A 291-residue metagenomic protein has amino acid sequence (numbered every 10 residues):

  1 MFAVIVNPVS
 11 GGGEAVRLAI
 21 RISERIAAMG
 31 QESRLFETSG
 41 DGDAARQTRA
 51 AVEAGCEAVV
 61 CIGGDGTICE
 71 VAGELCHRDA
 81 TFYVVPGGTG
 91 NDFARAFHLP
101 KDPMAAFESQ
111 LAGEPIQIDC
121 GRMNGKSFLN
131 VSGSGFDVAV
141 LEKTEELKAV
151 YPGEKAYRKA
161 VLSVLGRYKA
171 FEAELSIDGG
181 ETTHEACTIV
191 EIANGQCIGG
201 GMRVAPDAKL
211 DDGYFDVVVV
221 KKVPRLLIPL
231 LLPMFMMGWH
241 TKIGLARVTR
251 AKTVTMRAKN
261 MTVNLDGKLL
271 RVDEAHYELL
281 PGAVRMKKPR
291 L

Functional and structural regions predicted by a protein language model:
M1-V59, C69: ATP/NTP phosphate-donor binding region
A3, M29, H77-T188: Catalytic core of DAGKc-family lipid kinases
P8, I62-G64, G87: Glycine-rich beta-strand-to-loop/alpha-helix junction loops that act as flexible
A15, I177-G179, H184, K209 (+1 more regions): ATP/nucleoside-binding phosphotransfer catalytic cores, i.e., glycine-rich phosphate-binding loops
T67-A80: Short Gly/Thr/Asp-enriched flexible loops that form oxyanion-binding sites at enzyme active sites
G133, D137, E191-A205, L269: Glycine-rich phosphate/pyrophosphate-binding beta-alpha loops
K148-A156, G200, P206-L227: Gly/Ser/Thr-rich active-site loops/lids in small-molecule metabolic enzymes that frequently grip phosphoryl groups
K169-A173, A186-T188, D211-D216, R250-K252: A generic structural signal for short beta-strands and their flanking turns/coil linkers
